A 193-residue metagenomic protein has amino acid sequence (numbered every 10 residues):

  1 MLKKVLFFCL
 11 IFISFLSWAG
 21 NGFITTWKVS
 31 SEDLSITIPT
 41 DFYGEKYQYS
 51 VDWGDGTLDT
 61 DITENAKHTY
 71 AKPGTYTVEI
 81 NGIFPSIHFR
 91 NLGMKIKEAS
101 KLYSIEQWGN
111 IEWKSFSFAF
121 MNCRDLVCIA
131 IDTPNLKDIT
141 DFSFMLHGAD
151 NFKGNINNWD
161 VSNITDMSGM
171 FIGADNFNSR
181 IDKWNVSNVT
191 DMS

Functional and structural regions predicted by a protein language model:
M1-K4: Positively charged n-region of N-terminal signal peptides that target proteins for export
F7-C9: Sec-dependent N-terminal signal peptides
S14-A19: N-terminal signal peptide c-region/cleavage motif recognized by signal peptidases
G20-S193: Negatively charged
